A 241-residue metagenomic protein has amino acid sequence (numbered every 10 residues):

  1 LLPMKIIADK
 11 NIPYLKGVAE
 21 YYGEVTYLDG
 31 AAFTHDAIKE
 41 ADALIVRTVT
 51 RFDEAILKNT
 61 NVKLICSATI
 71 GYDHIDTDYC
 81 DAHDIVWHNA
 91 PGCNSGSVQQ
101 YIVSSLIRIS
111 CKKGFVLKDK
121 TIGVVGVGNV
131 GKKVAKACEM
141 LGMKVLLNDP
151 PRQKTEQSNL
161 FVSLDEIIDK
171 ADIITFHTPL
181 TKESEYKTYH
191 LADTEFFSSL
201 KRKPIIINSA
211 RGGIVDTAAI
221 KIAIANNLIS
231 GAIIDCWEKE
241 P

Functional and structural regions predicted by a protein language model:
L1-A41, K144-L146: N-terminal glycine-/charge-rich "phosphate-binding" loop or analogous flexible N-terminal tail
P3, K118-T121, K203: Phosphate-coordination loops involved in phosphoryl transfer and adenosine-cofactor binding
Y22-G23, A41-D42, V62, G142 (+3 more regions): Short, well-ordered alpha-helix to beta-strand connector turns
D42-F115: Phosphate/diphosphate ligand-binding glycine-rich loop within oxidoreductases
R51-I56, R152-P241: Rossmann-like adenosine-cofactor binding region
N59-L64, H83-I85, M143, R202-P204 (+1 more regions): A short helix->loop->beta-strand "cap" motif at the edges of active sites that frequently abuts
S105-L141: Glycine-rich NAD(P)-binding loop of Rossmann-like domains
M140-Q157: NAD(P)-binding Rossmann-fold cofactor-contacting core
